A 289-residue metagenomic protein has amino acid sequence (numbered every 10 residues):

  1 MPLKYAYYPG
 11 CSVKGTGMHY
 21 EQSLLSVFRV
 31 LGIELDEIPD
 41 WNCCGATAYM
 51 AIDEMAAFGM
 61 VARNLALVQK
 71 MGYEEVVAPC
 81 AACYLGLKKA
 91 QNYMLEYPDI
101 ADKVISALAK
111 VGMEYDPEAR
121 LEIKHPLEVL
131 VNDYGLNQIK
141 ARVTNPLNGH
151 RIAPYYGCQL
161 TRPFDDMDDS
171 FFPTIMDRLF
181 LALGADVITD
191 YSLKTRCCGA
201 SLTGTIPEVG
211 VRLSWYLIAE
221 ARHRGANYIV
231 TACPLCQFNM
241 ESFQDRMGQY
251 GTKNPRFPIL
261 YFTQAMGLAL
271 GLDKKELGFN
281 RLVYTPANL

Functional and structural regions predicted by a protein language model:
M1-L289: Iron-sulfur cluster-binding electron-transfer modules in prokaryotic oxidoreductases
